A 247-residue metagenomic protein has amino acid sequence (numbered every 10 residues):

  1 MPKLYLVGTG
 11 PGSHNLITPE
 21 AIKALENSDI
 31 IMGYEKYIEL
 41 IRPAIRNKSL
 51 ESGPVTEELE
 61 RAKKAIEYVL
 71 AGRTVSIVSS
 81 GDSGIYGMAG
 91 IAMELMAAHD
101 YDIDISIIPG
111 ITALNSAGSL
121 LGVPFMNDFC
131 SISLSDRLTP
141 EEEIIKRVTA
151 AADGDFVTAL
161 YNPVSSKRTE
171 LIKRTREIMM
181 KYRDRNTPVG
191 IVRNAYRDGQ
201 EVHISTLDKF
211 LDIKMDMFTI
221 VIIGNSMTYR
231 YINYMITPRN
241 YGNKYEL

Functional and structural regions predicted by a protein language model:
M1-I105, L211: Class I S-adenosyl-L-methionine
L4, D153-L247: A contiguous loop/helix-start segment that scaffolds small-molecule binding in enzyme catalytic cores
L6-G8, I77-S80, P109, I132-S135 (+3 more regions): Short beta-strand segments
G10-L16, L138-E141, V202-S205: Short gly/ser/thr-rich secondary-structure transition/capping motifs
S28-I31, A44, Y68-G72, L95 (+6 more regions): Change "in soluble alpha/beta enzymes" to "in soluble alpha/beta proteins
I38-L40, E58-L59, I85, T112-N115 (+2 more regions): Short gly/pro/ser/thr-enriched loop/turn and capping motifs at secondary-structure boundaries
R73-S79, V123-L134, A152-G154, D208-M217: A polyampholytic, Gly/Pro-enriched intrinsically disordered region
G87-G154: Class I SAM-dependent methyltransferase SAM-binding "motif I" and its flanking Rossmann-like core
